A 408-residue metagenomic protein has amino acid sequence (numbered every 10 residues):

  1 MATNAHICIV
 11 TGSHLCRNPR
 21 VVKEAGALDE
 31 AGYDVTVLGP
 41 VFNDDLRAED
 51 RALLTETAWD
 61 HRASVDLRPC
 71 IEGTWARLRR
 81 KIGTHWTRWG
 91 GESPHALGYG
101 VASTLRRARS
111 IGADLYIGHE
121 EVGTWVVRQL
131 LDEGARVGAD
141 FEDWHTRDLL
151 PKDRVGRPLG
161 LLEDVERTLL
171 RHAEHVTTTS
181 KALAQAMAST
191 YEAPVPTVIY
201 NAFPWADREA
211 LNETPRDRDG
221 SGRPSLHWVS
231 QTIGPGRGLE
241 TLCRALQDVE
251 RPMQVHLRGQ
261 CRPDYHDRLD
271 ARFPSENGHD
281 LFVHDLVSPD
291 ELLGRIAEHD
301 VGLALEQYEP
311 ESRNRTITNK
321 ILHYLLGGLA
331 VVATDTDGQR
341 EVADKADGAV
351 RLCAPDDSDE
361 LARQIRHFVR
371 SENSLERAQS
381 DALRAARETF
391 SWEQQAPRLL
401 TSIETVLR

Functional and structural regions predicted by a protein language model:
E24, H95, Y99-S110, W125 (+4 more regions): Membrane-proximal helix-turn-helix segments that form the acceptor-binding/catalytic region of lipid-linked
F42-D44, Q254-L269: Glycosyltransferase donor-sugar binding loop
A182, I199-A202: Carbohydrate-associated surface elements
D217-Q247, H256: Conserved donor-binding/catalytic core segment of Leloir-type glycosyltransferases
R223, G259, H266-I296, V301: Nucleotide-activated donor-binding/catalytic signature segment of Leloir-type glycosyltransferases, i.e., the conserved
V301-A304, H323-L326, A330-A333: Short hydrophobic beta-strand element within catalytic cores of glycosyltransferases and related nucleotide-activated
K345, V350-S358, H367-N373: Conserved acidic donor-binding segment of nucleotide-sugar-dependent glycosyltransferases
H367, S374-T389: A short, well-ordered alpha-helix in the C-terminal region of glycosyltransferases
